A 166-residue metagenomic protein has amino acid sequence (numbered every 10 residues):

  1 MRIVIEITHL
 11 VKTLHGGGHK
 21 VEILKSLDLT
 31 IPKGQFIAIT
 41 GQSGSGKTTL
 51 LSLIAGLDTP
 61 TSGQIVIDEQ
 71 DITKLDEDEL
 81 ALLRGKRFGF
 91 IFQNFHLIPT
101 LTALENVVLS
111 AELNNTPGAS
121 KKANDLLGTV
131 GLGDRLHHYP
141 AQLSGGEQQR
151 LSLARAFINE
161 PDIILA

Functional and structural regions predicted by a protein language model:
R2-A166: ABC family nucleotide-binding domain
